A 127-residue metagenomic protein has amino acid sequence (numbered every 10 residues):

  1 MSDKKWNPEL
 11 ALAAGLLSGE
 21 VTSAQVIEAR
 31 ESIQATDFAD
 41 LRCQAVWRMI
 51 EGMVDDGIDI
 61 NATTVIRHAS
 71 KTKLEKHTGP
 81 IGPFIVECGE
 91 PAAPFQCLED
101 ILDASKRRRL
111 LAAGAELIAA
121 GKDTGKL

Functional and structural regions predicted by a protein language model:
M1-K106: Noncatalytic partner-interaction/assembly domains of nucleic-acid and motor enzyme complexes, especially the accessory
F84-C88, L117-K122: Short amphipathic helix-turn segment from helical bundle oligomerization domains, prototypically the retroelement Gag
A92-F95, L111-I118: Acidic/polar active-site rim loop that often engages polyanionic ligands
A112, A120-L127: Non-catalytic interaction/clamp surfaces of large macromolecular machines
